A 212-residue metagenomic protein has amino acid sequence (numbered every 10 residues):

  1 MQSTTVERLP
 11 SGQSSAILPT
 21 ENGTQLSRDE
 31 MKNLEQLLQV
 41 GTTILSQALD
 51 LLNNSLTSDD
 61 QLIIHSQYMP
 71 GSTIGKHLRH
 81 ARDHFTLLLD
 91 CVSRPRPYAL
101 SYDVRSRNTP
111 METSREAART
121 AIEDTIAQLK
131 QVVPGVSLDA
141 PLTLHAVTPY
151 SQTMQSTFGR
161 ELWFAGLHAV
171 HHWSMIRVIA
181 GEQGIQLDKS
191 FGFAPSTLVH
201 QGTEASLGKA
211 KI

Functional and structural regions predicted by a protein language model:
Q2-K32, D83-Q131, L138-S151, I185-I212: Short, helix-capping/interhelical loops that line the mouth of catalytic, cofactor-, or ligand-binding pockets
G12-D59, L89, R177: A cross-kingdom marker of C-terminal helix-rich interaction/assembly modules
D29, N33-Q36, V40, S66-T73 (+2 more regions): Non-transmembrane, amphipathic alpha-helical segments
G41-A48, I74-L88, R115-L129, A165-I176: Alpha-helical transition-metal enzyme core signature, strongest for iron centers
Q47-T73, L89-P110, V147-T157: Helix-loop segments that flank and shape redox-cofactor active sites
P134-S137, H172: Substrate-binding/catalytic groove segments of enzymes that remodel or degrade extracellular structural polymers
M154-L167: Individual transmembrane alpha-helices with interfacial aromatic-anchor signatures
W173-F191: Short conserved catalytic/interaction loops centered on acidic-Pro-aromatic/His motifs
